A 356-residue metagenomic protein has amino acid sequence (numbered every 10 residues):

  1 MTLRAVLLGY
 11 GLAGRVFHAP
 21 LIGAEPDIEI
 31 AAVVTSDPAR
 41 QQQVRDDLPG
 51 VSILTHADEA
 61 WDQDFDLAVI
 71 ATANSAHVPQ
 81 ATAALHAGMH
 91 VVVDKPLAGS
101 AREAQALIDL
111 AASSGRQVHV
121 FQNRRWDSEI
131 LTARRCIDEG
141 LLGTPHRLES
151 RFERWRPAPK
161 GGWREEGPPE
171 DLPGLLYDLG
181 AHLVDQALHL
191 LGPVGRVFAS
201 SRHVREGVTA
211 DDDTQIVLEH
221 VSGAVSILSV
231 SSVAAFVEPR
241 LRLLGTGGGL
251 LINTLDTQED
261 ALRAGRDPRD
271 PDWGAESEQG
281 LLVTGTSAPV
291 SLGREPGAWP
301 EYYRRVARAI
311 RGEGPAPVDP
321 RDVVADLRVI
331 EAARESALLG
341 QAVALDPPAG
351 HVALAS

Functional and structural regions predicted by a protein language model:
M1-L48: N-terminal Rossmann-like dinucleotide-binding module
E25, R242, T246-P317, R321 (+1 more regions): C-terminal glycine/acidic-rich active-site capping loop/insertion
A39, L48, S52-L110: Beta-loop-alpha module in the N-terminal Rossmann-like domain of NAD(P)-dependent dehydrogenases, especially those
L67-V69, R116, R305-S356: C-terminal helix-rich "cap/oligomerization" subdomain common to oxidoreductases
D109-Q117, L131-H146, G245-G249: Basic phosphate/pyrophosphate-binding loop/patch that engages nucleotide-derived ligands
R124-G207, G340: Predominantly a Rossmann-like dinucleotide-binding segment in NAD(P)-dependent oxidoreductases
A181, E206, S229-V237: Glycine-rich phosphate/pyrophosphate-binding beta-alpha loops
